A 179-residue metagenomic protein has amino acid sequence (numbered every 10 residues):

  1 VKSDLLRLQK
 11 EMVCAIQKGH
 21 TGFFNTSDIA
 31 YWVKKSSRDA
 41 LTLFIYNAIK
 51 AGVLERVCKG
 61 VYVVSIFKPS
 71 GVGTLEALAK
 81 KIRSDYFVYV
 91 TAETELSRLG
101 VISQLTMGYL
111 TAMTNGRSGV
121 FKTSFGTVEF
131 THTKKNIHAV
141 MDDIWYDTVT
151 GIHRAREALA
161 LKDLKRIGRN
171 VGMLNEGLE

Functional and structural regions predicted by a protein language model:
K2-I82: Short beta-edge/loop segments at beta->alpha junctions of small alpha/beta modules that act as binding/recognition
S65-E179: Nucleic-acid-binding surface
